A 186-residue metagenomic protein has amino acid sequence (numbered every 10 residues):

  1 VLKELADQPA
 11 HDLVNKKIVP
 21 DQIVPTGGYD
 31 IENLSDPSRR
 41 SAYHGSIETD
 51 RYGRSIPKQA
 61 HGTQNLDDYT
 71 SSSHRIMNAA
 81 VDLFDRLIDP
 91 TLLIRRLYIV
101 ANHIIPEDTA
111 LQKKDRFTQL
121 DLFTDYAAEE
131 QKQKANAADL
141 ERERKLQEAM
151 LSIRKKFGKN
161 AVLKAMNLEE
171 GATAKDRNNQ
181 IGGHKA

Functional and structural regions predicted by a protein language model:
V1-A186: Basic, low-complexity intrinsically disordered segments
